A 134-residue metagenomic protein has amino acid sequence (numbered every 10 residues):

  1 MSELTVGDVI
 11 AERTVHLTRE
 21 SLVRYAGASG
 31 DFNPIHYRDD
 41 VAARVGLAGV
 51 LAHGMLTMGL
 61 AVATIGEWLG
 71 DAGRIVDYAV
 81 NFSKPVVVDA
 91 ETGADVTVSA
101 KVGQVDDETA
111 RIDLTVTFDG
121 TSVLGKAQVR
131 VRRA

Functional and structural regions predicted by a protein language model:
M1-A52: Catalytic strand-loop segment that frames the active site of acyl-thioester-processing enzymes
M1-I10, A90-A134: HotDog/MaoC-like acyl-thioester-processing domains
E12, I75-D77, K126: Hydrophobic residues on conserved beta-strands that form the core of alpha/beta folds
E12, T18-L22, Y37, T57-G59 (+3 more regions): Amphipathic, positively biased hydrophobic alpha-helical segments used for protein targeting and membrane insertion
T14-H16, N81, Q128-R132: Generic structural detector for well-ordered beta-strands
A48, T57-S99: Hydrophobic beta-strand-centered segment that forms part of the acyl-chain substrate-binding groove
L51-T57, F118-S122: Noncatalytic linker/hinge segments flanking ATPase motor cores
